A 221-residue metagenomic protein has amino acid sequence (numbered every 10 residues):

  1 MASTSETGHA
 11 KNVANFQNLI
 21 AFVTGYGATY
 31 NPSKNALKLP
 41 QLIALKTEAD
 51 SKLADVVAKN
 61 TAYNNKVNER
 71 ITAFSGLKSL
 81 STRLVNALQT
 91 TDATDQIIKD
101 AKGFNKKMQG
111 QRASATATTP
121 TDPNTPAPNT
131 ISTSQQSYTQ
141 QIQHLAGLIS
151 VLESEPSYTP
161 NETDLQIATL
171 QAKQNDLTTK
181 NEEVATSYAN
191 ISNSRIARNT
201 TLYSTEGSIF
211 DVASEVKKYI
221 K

Functional and structural regions predicted by a protein language model:
M1-K221: Basic/polar low-complexity intrinsically disordered segments
